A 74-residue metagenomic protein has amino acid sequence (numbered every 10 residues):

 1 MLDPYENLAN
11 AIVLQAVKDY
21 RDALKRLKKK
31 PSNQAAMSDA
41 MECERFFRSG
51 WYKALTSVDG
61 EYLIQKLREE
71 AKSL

Functional and structural regions predicted by a protein language model:
M1-Q34: N-terminal acidic leader/helix
Q34-K72: Short, charge-rich amphipathic interface segments used for partner binding and complex assembly
